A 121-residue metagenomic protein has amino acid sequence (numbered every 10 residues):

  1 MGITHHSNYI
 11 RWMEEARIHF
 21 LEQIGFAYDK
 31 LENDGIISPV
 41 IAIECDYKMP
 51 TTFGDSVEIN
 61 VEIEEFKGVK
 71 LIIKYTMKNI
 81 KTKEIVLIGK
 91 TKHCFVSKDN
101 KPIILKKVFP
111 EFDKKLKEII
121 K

Functional and structural regions predicted by a protein language model:
M1-V40, K98-K121: Hot-dog-fold acyl-thioester-processing enzymes
F20-F66, K70-L71: Hydrophobic beta-strand-centered segment that forms part of the acyl-chain substrate-binding groove
T52-F53, E64-K121: HotDog/MaoC-like acyl-thioester-processing domains
